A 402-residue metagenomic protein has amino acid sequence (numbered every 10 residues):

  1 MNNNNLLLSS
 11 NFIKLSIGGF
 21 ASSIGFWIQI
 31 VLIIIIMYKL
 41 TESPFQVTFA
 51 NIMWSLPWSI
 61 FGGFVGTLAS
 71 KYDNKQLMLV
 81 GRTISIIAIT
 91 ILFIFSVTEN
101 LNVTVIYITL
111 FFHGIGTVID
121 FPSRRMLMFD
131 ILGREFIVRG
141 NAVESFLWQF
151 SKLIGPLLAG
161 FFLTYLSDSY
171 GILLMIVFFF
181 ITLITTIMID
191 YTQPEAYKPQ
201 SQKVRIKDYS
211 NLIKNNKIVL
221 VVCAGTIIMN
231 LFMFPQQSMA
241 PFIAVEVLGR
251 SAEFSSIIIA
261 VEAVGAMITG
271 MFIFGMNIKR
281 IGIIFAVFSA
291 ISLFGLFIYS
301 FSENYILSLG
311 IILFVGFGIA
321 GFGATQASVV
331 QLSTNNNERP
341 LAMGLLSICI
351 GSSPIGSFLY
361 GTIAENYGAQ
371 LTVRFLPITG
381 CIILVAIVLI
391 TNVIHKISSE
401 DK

Functional and structural regions predicted by a protein language model:
N2-P57, N216-A260: Helix-loop boundary and gating motifs at the non-cytosolic
N3-S9, I24, S96-N100, S210-N216 (+2 more regions): Helix-boundary and loop/linker segments of multi-pass membrane transporters
I13-I30, M53-T67, D73-A88, V105-L163 (+3 more regions): Substrate-agnostic recognition of the 12-TM MFS/MFS-like secondary transporter fold
Q29, Y38, I91-F95, H113 (+4 more regions): MFS-fold secondary transporters
I34-L40, F93-T98, I154-L174, E246-V247 (+1 more regions): Transmembrane alpha-helix termini and helix-breaking/packing motifs in multi-pass membrane transporters
I60-F64, K71, K75-I87, I91 (+3 more regions): C-terminal transmembrane bundle of multi-pass solute transporters/carriers
V103-L110, G114, R139-Q193, S256 (+2 more regions): Hydrophobic alpha-helical transmembrane segments
I187-N211, E400-K402: Flexible cytoplasmic inter-helical loops of multi-pass small-molecule transporters
